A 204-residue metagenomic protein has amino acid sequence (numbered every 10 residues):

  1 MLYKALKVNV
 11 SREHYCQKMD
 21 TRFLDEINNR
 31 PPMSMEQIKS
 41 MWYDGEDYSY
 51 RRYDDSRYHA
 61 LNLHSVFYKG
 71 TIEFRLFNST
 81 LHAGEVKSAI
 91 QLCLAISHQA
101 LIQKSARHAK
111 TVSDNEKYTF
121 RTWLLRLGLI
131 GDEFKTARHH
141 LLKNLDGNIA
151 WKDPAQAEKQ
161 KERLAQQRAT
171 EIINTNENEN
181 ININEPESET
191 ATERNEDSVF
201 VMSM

Functional and structural regions predicted by a protein language model:
M1-M204: C-terminal accessory/tail domains of diverse enzymes
